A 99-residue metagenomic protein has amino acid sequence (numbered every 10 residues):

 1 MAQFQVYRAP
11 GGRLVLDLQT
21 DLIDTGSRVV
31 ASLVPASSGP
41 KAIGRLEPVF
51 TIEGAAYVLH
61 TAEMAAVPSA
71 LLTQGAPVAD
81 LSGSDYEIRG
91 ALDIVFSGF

Functional and structural regions predicted by a protein language model:
Q3-P10, L16-V49: Compact nucleic-acid interaction/catalytic patches
G12, S32, A70-Q74: Generic, low-specificity signal for short hydrophobic/alpha-helical stretches with a mild N-terminal bias, encompassing
G12-R13, A55: Beta-strand-connecting loop/turn residues
E53-F99: C-terminal terminal-subdomain/extension
